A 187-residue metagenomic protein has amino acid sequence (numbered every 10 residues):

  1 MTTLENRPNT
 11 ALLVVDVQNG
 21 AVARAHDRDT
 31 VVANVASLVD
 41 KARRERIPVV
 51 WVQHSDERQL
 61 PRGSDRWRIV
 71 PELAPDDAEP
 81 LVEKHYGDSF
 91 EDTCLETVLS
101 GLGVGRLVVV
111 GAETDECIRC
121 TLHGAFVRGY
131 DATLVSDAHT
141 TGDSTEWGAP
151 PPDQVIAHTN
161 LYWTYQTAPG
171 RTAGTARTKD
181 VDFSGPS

Functional and structural regions predicted by a protein language model:
M1-A11, S37-E45, L60-S187: Active-site-adjacent betaalpha module
L13-V15, P48-H54, V135: Short beta-strand segments at enzyme active-site cores
Q18-A23: Short acidic, Gly/Ser-rich segments with clustered Asp/Glu that frequently serve as metal-coordination loops in enzyme
A25-K41: …and closely analogous acidic/polar surface helices at protein-protein or active-site interfaces in A-domain-like
A25-T30, Q59-L60, A149: Short glycine-enriched, charge-decorated loop/helix-capping segments at active-site entrances that position
H54-S55, A112: Short, well-ordered beta-to-alpha junction loops that form the rim of enzyme active sites and present histidine/acidic
